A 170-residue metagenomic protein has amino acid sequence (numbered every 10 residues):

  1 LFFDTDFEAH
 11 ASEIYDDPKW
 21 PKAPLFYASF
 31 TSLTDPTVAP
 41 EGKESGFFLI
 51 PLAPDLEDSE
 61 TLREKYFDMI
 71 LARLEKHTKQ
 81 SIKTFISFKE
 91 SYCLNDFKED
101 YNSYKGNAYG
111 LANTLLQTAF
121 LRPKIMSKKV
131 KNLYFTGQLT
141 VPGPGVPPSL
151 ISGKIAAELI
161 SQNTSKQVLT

Functional and structural regions predicted by a protein language model:
L1-A39: Mid-domain catalytic core of redox enzymes that form a hydrophobic substrate pocket/lid adjacent to a catalytic redox
D6-A9, T31-D35, A53-D55, L116 (+1 more regions): Short, glycine-/Ser/Thr-/acidic-enriched flexible segments
A23, Y27, Q80-P142: A glycine-rich dinucleotide-binding beta-alpha-beta segment and adjacent secondary-structure elements that constitute
P36-K43, K124-K129: Short glycine/proline-enriched loop/turn "hinge" motifs that connect secondary-structure elements and lie
P40-R73: Conserved FAD/dinucleotide-binding core of flavoprotein oxidoreductases
F48, L74, L133, G137 (+1 more regions): Hydrophobic, well-ordered secondary-structure elements that form the walls of internal hydrophobic environments
Q138-I160: A conserved FAD-binding loop/helix module that cradles the flavin
S161-T170: Active-site-proximal substrate-binding core of FAD-dependent oxidoreductases
